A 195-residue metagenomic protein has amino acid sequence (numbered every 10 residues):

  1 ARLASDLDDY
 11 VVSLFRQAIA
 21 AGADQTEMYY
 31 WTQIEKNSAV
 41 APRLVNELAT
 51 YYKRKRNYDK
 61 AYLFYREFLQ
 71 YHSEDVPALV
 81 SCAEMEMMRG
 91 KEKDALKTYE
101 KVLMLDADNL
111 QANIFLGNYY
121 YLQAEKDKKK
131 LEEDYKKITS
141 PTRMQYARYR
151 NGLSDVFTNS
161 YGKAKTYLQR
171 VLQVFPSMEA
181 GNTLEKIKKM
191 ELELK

Functional and structural regions predicted by a protein language model:
A1, Q33-I34, E67-F68, K101-V102 (+1 more regions): Canonical positions in the second alpha-helix
R2-A4, K36-N37, Y71, L105 (+1 more regions): Structural marker of alpha-solenoid helical repeat scaffolds
L7, A41, D75, N109 (+1 more regions): Residue-level recognition of tetratricopeptide repeat
Y10, L44, A78, A112 (+1 more regions): TPR alpha-solenoid repeat register
L14-Q17, E47-L48, C82, L116 (+2 more regions): Structural register within alpha-helical repeat arrays
T26-E27, A61, A95, F157 (+1 more regions): Single-residue signature of alpha-solenoid repeat helices
L122-Y167: Short coil/linker segments at helix-helix boundaries
